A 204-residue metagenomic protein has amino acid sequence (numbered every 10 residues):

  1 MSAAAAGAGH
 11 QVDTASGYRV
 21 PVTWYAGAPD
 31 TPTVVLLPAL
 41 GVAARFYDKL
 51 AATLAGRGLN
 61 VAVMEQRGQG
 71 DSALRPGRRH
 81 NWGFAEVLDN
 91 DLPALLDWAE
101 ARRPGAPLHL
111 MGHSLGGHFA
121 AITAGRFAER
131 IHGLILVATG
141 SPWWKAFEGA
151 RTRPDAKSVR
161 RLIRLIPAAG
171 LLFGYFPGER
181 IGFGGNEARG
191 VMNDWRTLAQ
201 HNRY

Functional and structural regions predicted by a protein language model:
M1-A26: N-terminal cap/lid segment of alpha/beta-hydrolase-fold proteins
T31, A39-V42: Active-site glycine-rich loops that stabilize anionic/oxyanionic intermediates across multiple enzyme folds
P32-T33, H109, G133: Structural motif
V35-A39, E65, H113: The conserved beta1-alpha1 loop
A44-F46, A51-P76: Conserved alpha/beta-hydrolase
N81-R102: Alpha/beta-hydrolase active-site loop
R103-S114: Alpha/beta-hydrolase fold nucleophile elbow
L115-N202: Alpha/beta-hydrolase-fold enzymes
